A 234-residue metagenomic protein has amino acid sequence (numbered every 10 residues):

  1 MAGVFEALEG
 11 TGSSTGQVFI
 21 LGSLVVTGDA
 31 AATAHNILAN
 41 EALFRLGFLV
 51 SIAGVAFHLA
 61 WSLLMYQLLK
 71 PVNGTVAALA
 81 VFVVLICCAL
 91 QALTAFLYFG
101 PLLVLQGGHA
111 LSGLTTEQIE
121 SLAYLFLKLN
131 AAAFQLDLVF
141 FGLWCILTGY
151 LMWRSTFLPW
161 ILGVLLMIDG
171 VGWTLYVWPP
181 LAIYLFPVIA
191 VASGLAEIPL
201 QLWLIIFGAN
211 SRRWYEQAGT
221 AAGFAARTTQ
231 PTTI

Functional and structural regions predicted by a protein language model:
M1-I234: Hydrophobic, aromatic-enriched alpha-helical segments typical of multi-pass transmembrane helices
